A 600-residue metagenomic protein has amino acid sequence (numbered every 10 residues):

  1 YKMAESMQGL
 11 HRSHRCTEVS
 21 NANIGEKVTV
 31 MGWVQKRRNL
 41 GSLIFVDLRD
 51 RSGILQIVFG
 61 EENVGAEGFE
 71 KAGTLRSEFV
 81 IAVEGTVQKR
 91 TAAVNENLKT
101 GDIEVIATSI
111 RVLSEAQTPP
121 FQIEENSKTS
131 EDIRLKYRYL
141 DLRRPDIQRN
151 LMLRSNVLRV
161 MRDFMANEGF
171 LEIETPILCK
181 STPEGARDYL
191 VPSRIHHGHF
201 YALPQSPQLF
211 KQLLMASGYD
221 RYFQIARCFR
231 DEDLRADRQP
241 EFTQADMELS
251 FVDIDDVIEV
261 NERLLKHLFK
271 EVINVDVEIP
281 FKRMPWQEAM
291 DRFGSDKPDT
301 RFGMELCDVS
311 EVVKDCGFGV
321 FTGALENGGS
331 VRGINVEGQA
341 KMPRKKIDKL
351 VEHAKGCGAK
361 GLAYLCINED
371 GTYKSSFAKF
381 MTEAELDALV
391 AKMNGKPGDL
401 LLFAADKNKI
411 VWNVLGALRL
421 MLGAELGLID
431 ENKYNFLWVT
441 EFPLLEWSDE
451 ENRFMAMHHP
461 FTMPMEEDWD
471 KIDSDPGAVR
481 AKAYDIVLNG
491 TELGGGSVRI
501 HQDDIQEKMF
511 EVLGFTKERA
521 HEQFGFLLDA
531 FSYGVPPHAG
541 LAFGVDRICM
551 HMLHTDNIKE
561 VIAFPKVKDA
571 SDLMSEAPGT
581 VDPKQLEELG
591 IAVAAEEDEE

Functional and structural regions predicted by a protein language model:
Y1-E600: Class II aminoacyl-tRNA synthetase catalytic cores and aaRS-like
